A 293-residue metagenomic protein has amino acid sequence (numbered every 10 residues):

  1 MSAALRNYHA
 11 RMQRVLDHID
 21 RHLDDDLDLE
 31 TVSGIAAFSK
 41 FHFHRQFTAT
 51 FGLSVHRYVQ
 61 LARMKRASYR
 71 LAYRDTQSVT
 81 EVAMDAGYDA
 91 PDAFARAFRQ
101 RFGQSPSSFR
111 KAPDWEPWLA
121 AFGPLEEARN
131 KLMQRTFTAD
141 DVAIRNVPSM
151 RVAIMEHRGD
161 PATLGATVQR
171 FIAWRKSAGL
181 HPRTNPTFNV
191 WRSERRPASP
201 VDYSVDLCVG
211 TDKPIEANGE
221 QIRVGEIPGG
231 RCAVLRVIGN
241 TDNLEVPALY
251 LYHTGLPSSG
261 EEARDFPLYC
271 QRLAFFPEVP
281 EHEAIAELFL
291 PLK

Functional and structural regions predicted by a protein language model:
M1-A3, D26-V59, A83-S105: Basic/polar phosphate-binding segments, predominantly the helix-turn-helix DNA-binding elements of transcriptional
S2-L27, Q60-Q77: A short, Lys/Arg-enriched amphipathic alpha-helix from helix-turn-helix/homeodomain DNA-binding modules
A3-L5, R14-V15, E30, L53-V55 (+3 more regions): Short, flexible segments with low predicted structural confidence
Y8, A36, G87, L164 (+1 more regions): Charged, low-complexity surface patches
V15-D17, S39, P186: Intrinsic disorder/low-complexity signature
D17-D20, A37, I172, K176: Short amphipathic alpha-helical segments enriched in leucine
Q46, R57, K65, Y69-Y73 (+3 more regions): A solvent-exposed interaction/effector surface
